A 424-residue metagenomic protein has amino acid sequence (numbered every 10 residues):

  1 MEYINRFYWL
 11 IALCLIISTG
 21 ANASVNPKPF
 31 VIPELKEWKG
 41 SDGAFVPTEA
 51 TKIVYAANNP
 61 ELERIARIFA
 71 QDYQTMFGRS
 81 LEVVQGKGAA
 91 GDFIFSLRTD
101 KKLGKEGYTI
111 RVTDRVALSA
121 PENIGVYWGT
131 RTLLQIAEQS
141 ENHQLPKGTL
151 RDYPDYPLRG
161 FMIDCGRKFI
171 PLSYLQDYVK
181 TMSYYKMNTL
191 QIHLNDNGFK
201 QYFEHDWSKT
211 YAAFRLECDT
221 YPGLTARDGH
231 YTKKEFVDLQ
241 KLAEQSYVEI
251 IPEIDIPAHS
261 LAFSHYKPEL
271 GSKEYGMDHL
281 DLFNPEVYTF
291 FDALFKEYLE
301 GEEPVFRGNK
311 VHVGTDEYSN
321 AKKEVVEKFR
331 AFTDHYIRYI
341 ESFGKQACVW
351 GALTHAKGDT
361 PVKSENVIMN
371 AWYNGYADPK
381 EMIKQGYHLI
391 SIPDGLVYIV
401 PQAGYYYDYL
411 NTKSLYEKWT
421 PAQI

Functional and structural regions predicted by a protein language model:
M1-W9: Bacterial N-terminal signal peptides that target proteins for export
L10-L13, A21-P154, A347-A356, K363: Acidic, contiguous N-terminal accessory segments
I53, Y73, E122, F161 (+5 more regions): Conserved, mostly hydrophobic/aromatic
Q74, S183, V237, E244 (+2 more regions): Anion (oxyanion) recognition and catalysis
K102-D281, P285-Y288, D292-K310: Feature activates predominantly on carbohydrate-active enzymes
G166, N195-F199, D255-H259, D316-Y318 (+3 more regions): Active-site beta-loop-alpha junctions enriched in small/polar residues
F263, P268-V367, W372-Y387: Active-site neighborhood of glycoside hydrolase catalytic domains
P361-V367, N374-I424: Flexible, acidic glycine-rich loops studded with aromatic residues
